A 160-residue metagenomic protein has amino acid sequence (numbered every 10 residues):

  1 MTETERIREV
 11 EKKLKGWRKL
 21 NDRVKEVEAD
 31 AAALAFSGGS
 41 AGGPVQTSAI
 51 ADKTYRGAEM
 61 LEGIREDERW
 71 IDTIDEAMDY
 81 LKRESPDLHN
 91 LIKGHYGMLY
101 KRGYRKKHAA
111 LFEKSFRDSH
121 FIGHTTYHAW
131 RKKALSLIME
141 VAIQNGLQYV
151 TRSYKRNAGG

Functional and structural regions predicted by a protein language model:
M1-P86, S115, I143-G160: N-terminal interaction/assembly modules
A77, F112-E113, W130-A134: Short, hydrophobic/aromatic alpha-helical segments in well-folded domains
P86-D87, M98: Solvent-exposed loop/turn segments flanking beta-strands in beta-repeat/beta-sandwich domains
L91-I92: A short pre-motif secondary-structure segment
L99-G123: Helix-turn-helix DNA-binding module
Y127-N145: DNA major-groove recognition helices of helix-turn-helix
